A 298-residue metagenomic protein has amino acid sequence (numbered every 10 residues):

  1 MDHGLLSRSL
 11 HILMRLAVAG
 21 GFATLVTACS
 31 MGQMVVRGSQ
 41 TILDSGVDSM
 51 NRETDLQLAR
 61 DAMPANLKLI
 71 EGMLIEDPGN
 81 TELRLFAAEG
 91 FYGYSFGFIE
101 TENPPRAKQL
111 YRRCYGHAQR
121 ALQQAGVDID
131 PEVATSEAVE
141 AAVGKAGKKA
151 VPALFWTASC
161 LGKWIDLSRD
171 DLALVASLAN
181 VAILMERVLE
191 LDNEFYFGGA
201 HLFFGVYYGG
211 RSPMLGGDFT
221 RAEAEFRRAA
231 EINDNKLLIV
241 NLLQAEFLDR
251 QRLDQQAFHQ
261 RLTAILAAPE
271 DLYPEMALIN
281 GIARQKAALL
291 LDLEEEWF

Functional and structural regions predicted by a protein language model:
M1-I12: N-terminal secretory signal peptides that target proteins for export/translocation
L10-G21: Sec-dependent signal peptide hydrophobic core
T27-A28: C-terminal motif of bacterial Sec signal peptides marking the signal peptidase cleavage site
M31-V36: Bacterial lipoprotein signal-peptidase II cleavage site
T41-L69, E76-G79, G90-E190, G199-N233 (+2 more regions): Short coil/linker segments at helix-helix boundaries
A87: Conserved catalytic/binding loops enriched for acidic/polar residues
A288-F298: Extracytoplasmic and endomembrane cell-envelope/extracellular-matrix remodeling and assembly machinery
